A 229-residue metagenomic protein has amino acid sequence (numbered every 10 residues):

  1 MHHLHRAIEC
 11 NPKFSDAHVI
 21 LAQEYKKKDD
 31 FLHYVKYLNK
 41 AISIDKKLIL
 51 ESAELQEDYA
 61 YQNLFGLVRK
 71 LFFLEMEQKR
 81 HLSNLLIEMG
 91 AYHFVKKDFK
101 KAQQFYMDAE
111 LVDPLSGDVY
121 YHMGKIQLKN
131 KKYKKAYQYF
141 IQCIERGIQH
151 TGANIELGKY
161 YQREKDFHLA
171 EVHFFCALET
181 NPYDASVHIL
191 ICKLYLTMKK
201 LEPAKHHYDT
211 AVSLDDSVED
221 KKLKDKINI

Functional and structural regions predicted by a protein language model:
M1-R6, K28-K40, Y61-L71, K96-D108 (+3 more regions): Structural signature of tandem alpha-helical TPR/SEL1-like repeats, specifically the intra-repeat loop/turn
K13, K47, H81, L115 (+3 more regions): Short coil loop/turn residues that delineate tetratricopeptide repeat
D16, L50, N84, D118 (+3 more regions): Start-of-helix register in tetratricopeptide repeats
I20, E54-L55, E88, H122 (+3 more regions): Canonical tetratricopeptide repeat
E51-E77, K193-T197, E219-I229: TPR/TPR-like alpha-solenoid helical repeat scaffolds
N84-K97, K101: Alpha-helical segment of the N-proximal tetratricopeptide repeat
